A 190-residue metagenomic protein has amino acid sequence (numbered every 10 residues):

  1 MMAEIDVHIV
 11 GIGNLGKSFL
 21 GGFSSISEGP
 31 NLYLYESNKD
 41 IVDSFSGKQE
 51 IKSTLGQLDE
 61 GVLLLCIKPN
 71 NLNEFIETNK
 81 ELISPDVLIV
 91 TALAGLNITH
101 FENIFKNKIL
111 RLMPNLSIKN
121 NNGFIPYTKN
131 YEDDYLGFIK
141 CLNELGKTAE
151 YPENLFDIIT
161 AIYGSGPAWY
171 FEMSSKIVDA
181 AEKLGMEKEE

Functional and structural regions predicted by a protein language model:
M1-S53, N122, E182-K183: NAD(P)+-binding Rossmann beta1-loop-alpha1 motif at the extreme N-terminus of oxidoreductases
V10, I67, M186: Residue-level signal for the nucleotide or nucleotide-sugar donor/cofactor binding architecture
F19-L20, V42-F45, K52-Y127: Rossmann-like NAD(P)(H) cofactor-binding subdomain of soluble oxidoreductases
G29-N31, P85-V87, E189: Short acidic capping loops at alpha-helix termini that bridge into adjacent secondary structure
S37, I67, Y151: A conserved hydrophobic position in a structured secondary element of the catalytic/binding core that shapes
H100-K108, G123-I159, W169-E190: Internal alpha-helical scaffold of NAD(P)-dependent oxidoreductase catalytic cores
Y163: Phosphate/pyrophosphate- and phosphate-bearing ligand-binding catalytic cores of soluble enzymes
